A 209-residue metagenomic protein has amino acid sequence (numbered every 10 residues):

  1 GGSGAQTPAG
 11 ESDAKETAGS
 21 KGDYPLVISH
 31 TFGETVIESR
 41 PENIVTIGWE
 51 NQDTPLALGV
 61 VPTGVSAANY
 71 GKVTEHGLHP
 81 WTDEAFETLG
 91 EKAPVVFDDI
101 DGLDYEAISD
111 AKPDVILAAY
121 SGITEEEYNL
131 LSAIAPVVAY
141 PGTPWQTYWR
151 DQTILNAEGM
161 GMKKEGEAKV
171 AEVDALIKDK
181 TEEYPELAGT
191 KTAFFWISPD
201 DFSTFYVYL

Functional and structural regions predicted by a protein language model:
G1-D53, K164-F195: Bacterial Sec-exported substrate-binding components of ABC uptake systems
E42, P94, D114-V115: Conserved acidic residues
T46, V65, D99, A118 (+1 more regions): Short beta-strand and adjacent tight-turn residues that come in two discontinuous sequence segments and form the edges
E50-D53, A68-G71, S121-T124, T143-Q146 (+1 more regions): Solvent-exposed loop/turn segments at secondary-structure junctions within structured extracellular/periplasmic domains
Q52-D104: A short, structured surface patch at a secondary-structure boundary
Y105-I108, K112-A118, P136: Proline-aspartate-enriched helix->loop->beta-strand connector
E126-F202: Extracytoplasmic substrate-binding proteins
T204-L209: Alpha-helical, coiled-coil/dimerization segments enriched in small aliphatic residues
